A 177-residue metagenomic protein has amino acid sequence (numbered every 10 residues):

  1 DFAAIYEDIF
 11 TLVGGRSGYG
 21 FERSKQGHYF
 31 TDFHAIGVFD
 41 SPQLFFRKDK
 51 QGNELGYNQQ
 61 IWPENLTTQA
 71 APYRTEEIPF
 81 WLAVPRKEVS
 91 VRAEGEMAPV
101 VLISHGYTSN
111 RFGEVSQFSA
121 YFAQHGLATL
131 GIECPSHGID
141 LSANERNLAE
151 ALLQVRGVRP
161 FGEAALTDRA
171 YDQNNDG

Functional and structural regions predicted by a protein language model:
D1-A93, A128: Short conserved active-site loop signatures built around small residues
R74, P79-N147, D168-A170: Short, surface-exposed "cap/lid" segments of acyl-processing enzymes
L148-V155: Aromatic- and acidic-residue-enriched segments that line the glycan-binding/catalytic groove of carbohydrate-active
G157-G177: Acidic, glycine-anchored loop motifs typical of Ca2+
